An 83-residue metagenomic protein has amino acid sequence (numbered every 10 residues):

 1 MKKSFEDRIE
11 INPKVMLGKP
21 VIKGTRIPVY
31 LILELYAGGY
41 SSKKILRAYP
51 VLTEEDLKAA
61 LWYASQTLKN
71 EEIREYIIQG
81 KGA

Functional and structural regions predicted by a protein language model:
M1-A83: Small, basic N-terminal interaction modules of short regulatory proteins
